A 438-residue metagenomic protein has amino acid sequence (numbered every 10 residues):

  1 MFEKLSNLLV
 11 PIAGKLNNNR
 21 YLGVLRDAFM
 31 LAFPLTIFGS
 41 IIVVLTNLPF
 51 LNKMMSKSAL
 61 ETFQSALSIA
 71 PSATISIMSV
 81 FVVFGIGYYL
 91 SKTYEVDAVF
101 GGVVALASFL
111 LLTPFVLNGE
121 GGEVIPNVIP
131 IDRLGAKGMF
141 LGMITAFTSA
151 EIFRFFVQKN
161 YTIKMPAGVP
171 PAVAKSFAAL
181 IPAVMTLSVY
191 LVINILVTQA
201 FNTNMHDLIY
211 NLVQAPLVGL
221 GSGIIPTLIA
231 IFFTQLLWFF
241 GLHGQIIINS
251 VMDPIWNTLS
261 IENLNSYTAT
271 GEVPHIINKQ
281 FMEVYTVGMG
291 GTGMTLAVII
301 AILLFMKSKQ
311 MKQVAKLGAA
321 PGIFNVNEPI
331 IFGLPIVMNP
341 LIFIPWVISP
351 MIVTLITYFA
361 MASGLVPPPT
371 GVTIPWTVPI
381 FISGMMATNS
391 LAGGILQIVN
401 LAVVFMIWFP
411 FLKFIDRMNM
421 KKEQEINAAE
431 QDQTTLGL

Functional and structural regions predicted by a protein language model:
F2-L16, M55-E61, L264-P274, L317-P321 (+1 more regions): Transmembrane alpha-helical segments and their short flanking loops that form helix-hairpins/helix-helix interfaces
G14, N18-I163, V337: Early transmembrane hairpin of solute transport permeases
A32-N47, F81-L90, V104-V116, M143-R154 (+5 more regions): Hydrophobic core segments of alpha-helical transmembrane domains in multi-pass membrane transport and ion-translocation
T46-A70, A107-K137, P166-G168, A200-G219 (+2 more regions): Inter-helical loop and helix-membrane interface segments of multi-pass membrane transporters/permeases
I69-V82, G138-L141, L220-F240, V273-T295 (+1 more regions): Hydrophobic alpha-helical transmembrane segments
V83-I86, L90, V103, A107 (+2 more regions): Alpha-helical membrane segments and immediately flanking helix-loop junctions that form or couple to the substrate/ion
L117-I225: Membrane-interface helix-loop-helix junctions at boundaries between adjacent transmembrane segments
N194-I195, Q199-M306: Membrane-embedded translocation segments of transport machinery
